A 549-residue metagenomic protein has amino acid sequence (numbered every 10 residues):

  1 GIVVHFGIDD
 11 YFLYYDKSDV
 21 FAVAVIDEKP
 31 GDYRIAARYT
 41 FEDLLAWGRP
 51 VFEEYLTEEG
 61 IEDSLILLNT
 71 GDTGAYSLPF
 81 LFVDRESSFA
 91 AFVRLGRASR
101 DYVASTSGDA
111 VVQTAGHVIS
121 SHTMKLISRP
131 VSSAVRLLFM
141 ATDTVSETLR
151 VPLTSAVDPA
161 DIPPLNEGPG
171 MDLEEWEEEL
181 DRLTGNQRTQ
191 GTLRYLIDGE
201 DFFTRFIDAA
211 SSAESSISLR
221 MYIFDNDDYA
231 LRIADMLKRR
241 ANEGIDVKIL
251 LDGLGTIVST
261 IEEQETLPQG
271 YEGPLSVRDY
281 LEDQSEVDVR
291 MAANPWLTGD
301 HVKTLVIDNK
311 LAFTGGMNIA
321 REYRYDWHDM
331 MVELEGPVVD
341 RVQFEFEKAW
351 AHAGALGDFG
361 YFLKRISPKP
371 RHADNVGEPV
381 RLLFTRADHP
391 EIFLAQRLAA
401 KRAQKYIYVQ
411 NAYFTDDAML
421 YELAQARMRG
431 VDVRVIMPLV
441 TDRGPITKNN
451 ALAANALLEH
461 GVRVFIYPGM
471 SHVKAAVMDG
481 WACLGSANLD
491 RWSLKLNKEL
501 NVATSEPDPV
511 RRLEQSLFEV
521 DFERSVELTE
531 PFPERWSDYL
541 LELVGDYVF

Functional and structural regions predicted by a protein language model:
I2-V4: Domain-scale, conserved, charged regions that form catalytic cores and adjacent regulatory/interaction surfaces
G7-D9, E53, N69-D72: Catalytic loop of the DD-peptidase/beta-lactamase superfamily, centered on the K-T-G motif and neighboring
W47-F52: A short, charged, amphipathic alpha-helix used as a generic interaction element across diverse proteins
G60, T70-T73, L81-F549: Charged, low-complexity intrinsically disordered terminal segments
